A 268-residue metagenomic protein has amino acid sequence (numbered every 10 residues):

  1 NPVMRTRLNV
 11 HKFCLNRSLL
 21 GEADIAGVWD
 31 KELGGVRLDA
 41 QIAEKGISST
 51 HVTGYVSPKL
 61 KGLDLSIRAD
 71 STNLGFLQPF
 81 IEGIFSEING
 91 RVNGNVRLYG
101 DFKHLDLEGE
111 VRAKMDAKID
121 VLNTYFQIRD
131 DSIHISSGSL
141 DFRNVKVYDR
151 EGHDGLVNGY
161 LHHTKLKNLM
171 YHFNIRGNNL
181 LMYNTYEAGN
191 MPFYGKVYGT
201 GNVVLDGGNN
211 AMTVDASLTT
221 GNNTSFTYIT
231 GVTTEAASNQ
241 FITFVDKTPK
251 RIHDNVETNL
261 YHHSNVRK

Functional and structural regions predicted by a protein language model:
N1-K45, S49-D141, N158-K268: Membrane-proximal interfacial segments on either side of biological membranes
K45-G46, R150-H153: Short, charged helix-to-loop "capping" segments that act as catalytic/coupling loops
R143-Y148: Large, well-folded core regions of big proteins
